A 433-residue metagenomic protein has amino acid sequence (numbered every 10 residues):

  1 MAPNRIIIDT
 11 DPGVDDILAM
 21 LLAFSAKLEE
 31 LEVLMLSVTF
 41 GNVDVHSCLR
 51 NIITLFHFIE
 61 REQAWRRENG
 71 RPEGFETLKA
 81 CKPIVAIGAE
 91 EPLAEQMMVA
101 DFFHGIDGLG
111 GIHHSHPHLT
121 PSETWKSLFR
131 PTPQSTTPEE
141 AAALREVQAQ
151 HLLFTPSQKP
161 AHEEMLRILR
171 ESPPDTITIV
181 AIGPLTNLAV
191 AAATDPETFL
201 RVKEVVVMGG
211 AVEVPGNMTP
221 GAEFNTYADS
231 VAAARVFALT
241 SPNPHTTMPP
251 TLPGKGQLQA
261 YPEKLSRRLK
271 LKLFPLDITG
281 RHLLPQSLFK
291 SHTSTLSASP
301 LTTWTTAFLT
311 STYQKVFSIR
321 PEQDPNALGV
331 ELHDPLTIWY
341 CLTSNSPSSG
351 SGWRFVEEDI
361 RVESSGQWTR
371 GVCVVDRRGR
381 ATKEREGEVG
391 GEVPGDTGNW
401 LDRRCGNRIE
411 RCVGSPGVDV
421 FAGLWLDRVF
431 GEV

Functional and structural regions predicted by a protein language model:
A2-P3, M20-A26, E30-E32, Y227 (+2 more regions): Conformational coupling and interaction surfaces
A2-T54, F58-R67, L78-C81, P92-Q96 (+1 more regions): Active-site histidine-anchored catalytic micro-motif
V85, V236, I338: A residue-level signal for conserved active-site and pocket-lining positions in enzyme catalytic cores
I87-E90: A conserved beta-strand->alpha-helix junction
M98-G108, T219-E223, S287-T293: Short, surface-exposed amphipathic charged segments that create phosphate/polyanion-binding patches used for binding
